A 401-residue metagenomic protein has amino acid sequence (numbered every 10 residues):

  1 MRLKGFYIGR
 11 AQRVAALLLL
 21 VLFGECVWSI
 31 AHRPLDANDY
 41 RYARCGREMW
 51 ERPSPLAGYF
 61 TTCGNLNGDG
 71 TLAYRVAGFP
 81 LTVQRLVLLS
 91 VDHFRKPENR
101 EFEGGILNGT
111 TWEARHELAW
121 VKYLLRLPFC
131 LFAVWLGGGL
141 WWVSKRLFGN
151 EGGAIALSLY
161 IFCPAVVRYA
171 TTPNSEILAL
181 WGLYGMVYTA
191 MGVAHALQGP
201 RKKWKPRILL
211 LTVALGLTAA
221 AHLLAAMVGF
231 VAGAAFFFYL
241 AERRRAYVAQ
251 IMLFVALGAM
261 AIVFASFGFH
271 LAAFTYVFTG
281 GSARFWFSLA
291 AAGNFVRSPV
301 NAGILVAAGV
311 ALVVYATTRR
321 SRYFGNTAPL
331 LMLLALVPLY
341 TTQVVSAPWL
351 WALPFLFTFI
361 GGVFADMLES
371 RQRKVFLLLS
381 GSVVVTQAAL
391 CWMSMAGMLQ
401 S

Functional and structural regions predicted by a protein language model:
R2-G5, Y188-Q198, M227-G258, T358: Perimembrane helix-loop-helix junctions
F6-I8, K145-L147, E151-G152, L197-K205 (+4 more regions): Membrane-interface helix-loop-helix junctions at transmembrane boundaries of multi-pass membrane enzymes, predominantly
Q12-R13, K96-W112, H116, L140-F162 (+3 more regions): Transmembrane-helix signature of polytopic, membrane-embedded enzymes that assemble or transfer cell-envelope glycans
A37, A165-L178, V345-W349: Short acidic/glycine- and proline-prone juxtamembrane loop motifs at membrane-interface regions of multi-pass membrane
A43, E51-P128: Interfacial juxtamembrane loops and adjacent helix segments that form the catalytic/substrate-binding surfaces
W135-L140, F237-A241, V300-Y323, L336-V337: Hydrophobic, aromatic-rich transmembrane alpha-helices and their immediate juxtamembrane boundary segments
K145-L147, E151, M186-I208, T218 (+1 more regions): Membrane-interface transmembrane helices that cradle and orient dolichyl/undecaprenyl
A156-L157, K205-H222, L333-V337: Membrane-interface alpha helices of multi-pass inner-membrane proteins
